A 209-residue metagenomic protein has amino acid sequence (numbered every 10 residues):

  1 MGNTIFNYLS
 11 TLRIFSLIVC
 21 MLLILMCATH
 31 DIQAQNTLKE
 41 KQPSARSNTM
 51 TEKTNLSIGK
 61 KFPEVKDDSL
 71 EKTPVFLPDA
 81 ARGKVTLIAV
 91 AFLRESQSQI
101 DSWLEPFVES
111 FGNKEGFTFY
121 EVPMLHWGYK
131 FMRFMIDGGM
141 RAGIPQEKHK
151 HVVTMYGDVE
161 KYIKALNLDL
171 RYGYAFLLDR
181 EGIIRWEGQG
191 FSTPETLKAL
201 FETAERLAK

Functional and structural regions predicted by a protein language model:
M1-L12: N-terminal secretory signal peptides that target proteins for export/translocation
F15-M26: Bacterial N-terminal signal peptides
Q35-P63: N-proximal helix/coil linker or "cap" segments that precede and/or mark the start of modular domains
V65-V85: A short beta-strand-turn-helix
A80-I100: Short active-site neighborhood of thiol/selenol oxidoreductases, capturing the structured segment around
E95-P145: Structural microenvironment flanking redox-active thiols in thiol-disulfide oxidoreductases
F134-I144, H151-L170: Thioredoxin-like thiol-disulfide oxidoreductase module
R171-K209: Thiol-/selenol-based redox modules, centered on thioredoxin-like and closely related oxidoreductase domains
